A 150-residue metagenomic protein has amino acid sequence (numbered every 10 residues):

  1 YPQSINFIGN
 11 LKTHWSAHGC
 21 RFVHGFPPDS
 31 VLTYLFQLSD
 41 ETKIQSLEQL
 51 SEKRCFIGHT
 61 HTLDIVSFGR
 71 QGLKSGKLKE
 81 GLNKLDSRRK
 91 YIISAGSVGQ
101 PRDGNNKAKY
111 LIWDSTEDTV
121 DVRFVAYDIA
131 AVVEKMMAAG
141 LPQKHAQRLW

Functional and structural regions predicted by a protein language model:
Y1-F56, T60-S75: Conserved catalytic scaffold of divalent metal-dependent phosphoesterases
R70-W150: Acidic, His/Gly-rich catalytic cores of divalent-metal-dependent hydrolytic chemistry
